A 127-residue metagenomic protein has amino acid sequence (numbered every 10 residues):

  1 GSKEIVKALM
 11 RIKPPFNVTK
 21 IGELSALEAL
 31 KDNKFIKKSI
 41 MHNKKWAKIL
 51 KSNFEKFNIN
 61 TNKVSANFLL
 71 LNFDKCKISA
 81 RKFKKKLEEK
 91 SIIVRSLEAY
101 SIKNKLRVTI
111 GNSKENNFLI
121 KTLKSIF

Functional and structural regions predicted by a protein language model:
G1, P14, D74-K75, G111: Structured loop/turn residues at secondary-structure junctions
G1-K44: Conserved core segment of the aminotransferase class I/II
L9-K13, I40, F54, E98 (+1 more regions): Short, flexible helix/strand-to-coil boundary loops that buttress conserved ligand/catalytic motifs in alpha/beta
K44, K56-K90, L106, I110: Conserved PLP-binding catalytic core of the aspartate aminotransferase-like
K85-R95, A99-F127: PLP-dependent enzyme catalytic core of the Aspartate aminotransferase-like
